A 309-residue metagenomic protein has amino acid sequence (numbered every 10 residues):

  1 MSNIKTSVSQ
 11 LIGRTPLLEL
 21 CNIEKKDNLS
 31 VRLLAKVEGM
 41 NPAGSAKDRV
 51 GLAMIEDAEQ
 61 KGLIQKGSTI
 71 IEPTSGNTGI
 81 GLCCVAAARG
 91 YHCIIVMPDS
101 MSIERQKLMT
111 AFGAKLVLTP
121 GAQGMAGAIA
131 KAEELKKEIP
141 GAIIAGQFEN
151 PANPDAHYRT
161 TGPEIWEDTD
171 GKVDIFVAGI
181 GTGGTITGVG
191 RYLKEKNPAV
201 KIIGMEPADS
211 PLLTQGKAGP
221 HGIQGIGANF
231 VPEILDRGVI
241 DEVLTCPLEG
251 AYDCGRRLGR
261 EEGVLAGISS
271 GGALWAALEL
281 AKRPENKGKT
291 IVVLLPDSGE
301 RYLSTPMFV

Functional and structural regions predicted by a protein language model:
M1-V309: PLP-dependent amino-acid enzyme catalytic core
